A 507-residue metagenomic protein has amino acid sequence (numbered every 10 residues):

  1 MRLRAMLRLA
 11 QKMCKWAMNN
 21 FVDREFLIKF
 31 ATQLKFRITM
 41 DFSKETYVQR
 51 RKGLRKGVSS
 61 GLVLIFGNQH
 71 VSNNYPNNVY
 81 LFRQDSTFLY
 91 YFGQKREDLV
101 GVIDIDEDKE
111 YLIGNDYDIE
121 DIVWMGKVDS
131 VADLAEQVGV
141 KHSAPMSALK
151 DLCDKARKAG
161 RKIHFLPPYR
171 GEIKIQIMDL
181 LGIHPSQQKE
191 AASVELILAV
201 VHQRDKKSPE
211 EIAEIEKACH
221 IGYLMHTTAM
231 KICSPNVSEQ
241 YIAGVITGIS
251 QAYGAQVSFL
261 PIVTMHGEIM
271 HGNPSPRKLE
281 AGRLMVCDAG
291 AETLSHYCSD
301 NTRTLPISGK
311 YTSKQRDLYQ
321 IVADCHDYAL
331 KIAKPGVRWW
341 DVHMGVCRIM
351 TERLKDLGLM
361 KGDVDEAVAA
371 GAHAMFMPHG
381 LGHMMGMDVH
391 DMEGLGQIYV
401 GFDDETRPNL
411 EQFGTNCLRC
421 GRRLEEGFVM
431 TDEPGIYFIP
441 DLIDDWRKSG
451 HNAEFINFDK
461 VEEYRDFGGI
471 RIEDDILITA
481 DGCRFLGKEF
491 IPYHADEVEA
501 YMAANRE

Functional and structural regions predicted by a protein language model:
R2-R4, R8, R24, R37: Basic polycationic patches enriched in arginine
Q11-K12: Charged/polar low-complexity intrinsically disordered segments
N19-D23: Intrinsic-disorder-associated, low-complexity terminal segments enriched in Asp/Asn/His/Tyr and depleted of Lys/Arg
F26, F30-E507: Active-site neighborhoods and metal-handling regions in enzymes and metal-associated proteins
